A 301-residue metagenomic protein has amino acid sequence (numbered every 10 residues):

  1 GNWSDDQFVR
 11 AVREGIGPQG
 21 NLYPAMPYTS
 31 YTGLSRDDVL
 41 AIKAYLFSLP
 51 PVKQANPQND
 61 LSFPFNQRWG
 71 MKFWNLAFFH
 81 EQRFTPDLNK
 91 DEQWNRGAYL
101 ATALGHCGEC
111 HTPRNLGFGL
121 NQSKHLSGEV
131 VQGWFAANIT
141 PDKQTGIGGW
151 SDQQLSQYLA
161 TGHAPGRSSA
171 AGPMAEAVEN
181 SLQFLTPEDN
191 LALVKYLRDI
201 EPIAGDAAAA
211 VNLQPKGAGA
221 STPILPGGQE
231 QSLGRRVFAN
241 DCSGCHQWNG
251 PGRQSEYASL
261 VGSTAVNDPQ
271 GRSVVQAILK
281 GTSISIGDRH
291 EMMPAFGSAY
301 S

Functional and structural regions predicted by a protein language model:
G1-N2, Q7, E14-D37, A55-N59 (+4 more regions): Axial heme c-ligation environment in periplasmic c-type cytochrome domains
N2-W3, G33-D37, L88-D91, A101 (+7 more regions): Soluble non-cytosolic domains of exported or imported proteins
Q7-R13, Y28, L40-A44, A98-T112 (+7 more regions): C-type cytochrome heme c attachment motif
I16-Q19, D37-D91, W134, Y158-S232: Post-cleavage N-terminal segment of exported redox proteins
L34, V52, G117-G119: Short, well-ordered, mixed-charge alpha-helical segments that flank or form enzyme active sites
F73-A77, T85-N115, L120-G128, G217 (+2 more regions): Sequence/structural segment immediately N-terminal to covalent heme-attachment motifs in c-type and related
T112-G162: Active-site substrate-binding loop specific to GH73 endo-beta-N-acetylglucosaminidase modules in bacterial autolysins
